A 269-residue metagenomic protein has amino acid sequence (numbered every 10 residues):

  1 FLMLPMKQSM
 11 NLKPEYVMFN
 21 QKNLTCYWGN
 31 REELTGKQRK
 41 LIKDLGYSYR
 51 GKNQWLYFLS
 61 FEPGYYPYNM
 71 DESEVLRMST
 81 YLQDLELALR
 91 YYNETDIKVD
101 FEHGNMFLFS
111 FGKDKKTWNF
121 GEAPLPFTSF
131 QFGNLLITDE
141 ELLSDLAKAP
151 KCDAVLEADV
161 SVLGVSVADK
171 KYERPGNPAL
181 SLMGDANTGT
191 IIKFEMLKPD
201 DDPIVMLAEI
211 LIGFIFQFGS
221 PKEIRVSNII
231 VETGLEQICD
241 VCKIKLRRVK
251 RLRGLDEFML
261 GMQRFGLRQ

Functional and structural regions predicted by a protein language model:
F1-S181, A186-Q269: Secondary-structure boundary/capping micro-motif
